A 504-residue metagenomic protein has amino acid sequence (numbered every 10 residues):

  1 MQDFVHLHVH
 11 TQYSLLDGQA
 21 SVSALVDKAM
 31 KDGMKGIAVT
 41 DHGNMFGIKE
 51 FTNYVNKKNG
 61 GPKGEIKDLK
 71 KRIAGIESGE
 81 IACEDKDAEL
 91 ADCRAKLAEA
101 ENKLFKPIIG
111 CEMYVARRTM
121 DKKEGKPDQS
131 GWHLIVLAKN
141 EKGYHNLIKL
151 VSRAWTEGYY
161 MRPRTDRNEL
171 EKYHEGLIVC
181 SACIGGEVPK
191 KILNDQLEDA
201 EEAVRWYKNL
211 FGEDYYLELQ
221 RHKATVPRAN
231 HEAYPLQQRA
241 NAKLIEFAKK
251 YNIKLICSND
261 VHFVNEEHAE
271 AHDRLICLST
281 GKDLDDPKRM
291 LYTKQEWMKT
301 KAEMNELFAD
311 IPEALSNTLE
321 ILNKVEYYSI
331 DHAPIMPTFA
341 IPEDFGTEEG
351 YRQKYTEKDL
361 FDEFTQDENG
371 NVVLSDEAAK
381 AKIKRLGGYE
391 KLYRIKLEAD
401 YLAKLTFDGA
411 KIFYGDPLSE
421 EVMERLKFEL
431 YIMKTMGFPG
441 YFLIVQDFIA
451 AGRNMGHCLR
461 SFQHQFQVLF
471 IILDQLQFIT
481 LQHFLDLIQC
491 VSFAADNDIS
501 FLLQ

Functional and structural regions predicted by a protein language model:
M1-Q465, L473: Phosphodiester-processing cores and adjacent nucleic acid-binding clamps
E80, V115, Y414, F484 (+2 more regions): Juxtamembrane/membrane-water interface recognition
F466-I472, L476-V491, L502-L503: Hydrophobic, low-acid, alpha-helix-prone terminal segments
